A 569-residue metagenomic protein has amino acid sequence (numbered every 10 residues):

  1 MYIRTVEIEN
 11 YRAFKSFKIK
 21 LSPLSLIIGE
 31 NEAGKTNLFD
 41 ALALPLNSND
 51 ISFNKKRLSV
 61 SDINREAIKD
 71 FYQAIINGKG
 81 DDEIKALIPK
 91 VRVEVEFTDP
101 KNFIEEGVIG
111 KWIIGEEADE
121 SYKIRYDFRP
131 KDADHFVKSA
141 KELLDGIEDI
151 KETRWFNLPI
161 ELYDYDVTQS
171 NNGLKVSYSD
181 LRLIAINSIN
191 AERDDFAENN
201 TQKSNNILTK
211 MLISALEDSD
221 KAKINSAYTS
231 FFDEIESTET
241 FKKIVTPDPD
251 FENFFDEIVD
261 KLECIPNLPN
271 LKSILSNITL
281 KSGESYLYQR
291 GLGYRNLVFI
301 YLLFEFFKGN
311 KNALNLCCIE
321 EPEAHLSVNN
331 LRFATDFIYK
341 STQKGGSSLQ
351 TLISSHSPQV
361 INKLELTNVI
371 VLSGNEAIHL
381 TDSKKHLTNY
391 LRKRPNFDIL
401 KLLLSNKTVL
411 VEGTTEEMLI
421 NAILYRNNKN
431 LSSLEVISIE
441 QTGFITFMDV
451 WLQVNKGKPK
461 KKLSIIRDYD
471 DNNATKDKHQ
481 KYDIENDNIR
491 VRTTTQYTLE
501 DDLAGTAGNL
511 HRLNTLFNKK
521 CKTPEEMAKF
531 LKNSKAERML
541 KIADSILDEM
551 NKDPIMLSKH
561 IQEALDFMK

Functional and structural regions predicted by a protein language model:
M1-L26, E30, L42-K85, R92-P100: Extreme N-terminal "head/tail" segments of very large remodeling/mechanoenzyme assemblies
M1-N47, S273-L275, T279-K401, K478 (+2 more regions): Switch/communication elements of ASCE P-loop NTPase nucleotide-binding domains
I19, E83-I88, E117-D119, S179-R182 (+5 more regions): Conserved catalytic network of the ASCE P-loop NTPase/AAA+ motor domain
R57-M211, D218-K223, E485: Glycine-rich phosphate-binding loops of NTPases
F97, F128, N190-R193, S282 (+3 more regions): Flexible glycine-/small-residue-rich
F103-E106, F136, A197-N200, Q289-R290 (+5 more regions): Short helix/loop capping segments that flank catalytic or ligand/cofactor-binding pockets
D195-L316: Extended helical coiled-coil dimerization/tether regions that scaffold and oligomerize large DNA-maintenance assemblies
I361-K569: Acidic, divalent-metal-binding catalytic cores of TOPRIM and closely related two-metal-ion phosphodiester/pyrophosphate
